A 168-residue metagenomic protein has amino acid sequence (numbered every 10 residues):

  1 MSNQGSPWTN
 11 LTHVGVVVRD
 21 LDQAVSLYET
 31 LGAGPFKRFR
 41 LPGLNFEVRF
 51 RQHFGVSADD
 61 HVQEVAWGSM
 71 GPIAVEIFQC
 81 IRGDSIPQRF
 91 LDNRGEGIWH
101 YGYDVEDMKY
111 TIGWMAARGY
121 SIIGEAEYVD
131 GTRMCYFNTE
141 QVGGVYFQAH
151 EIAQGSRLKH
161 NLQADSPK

Functional and structural regions predicted by a protein language model:
M1-S6: Short acidic N-proximal helix/loop "leader" segments that mark the beginning of a domain or an inter-domain linker
W8-T9, V17-G71, Y110-R133, K159-K168: Core segments of cupin and vicinal oxygen chelate
L11-R19, V65-A74, F90-D107: Vicinal oxygen chelate
T12-H13, L31, P72, E140-Y146: Short, solvent-exposed coil/turn segments at beta-strand boundaries
V14-G15, E76-C80, E125, N138 (+1 more regions): A structural feature that tracks compact, well-ordered secondary-structure segments with a strong bias toward
L21, E140, V145-G155: C-terminal functional regions that serve as terminal interaction/effector modules
L41, C80-R82, E106: Histidine- and/or cysteine-centered catalytic micro-motif in compact active-site loops
P87: Zn2+-dependent peptidoglycan hydrolase active-site motif and core
